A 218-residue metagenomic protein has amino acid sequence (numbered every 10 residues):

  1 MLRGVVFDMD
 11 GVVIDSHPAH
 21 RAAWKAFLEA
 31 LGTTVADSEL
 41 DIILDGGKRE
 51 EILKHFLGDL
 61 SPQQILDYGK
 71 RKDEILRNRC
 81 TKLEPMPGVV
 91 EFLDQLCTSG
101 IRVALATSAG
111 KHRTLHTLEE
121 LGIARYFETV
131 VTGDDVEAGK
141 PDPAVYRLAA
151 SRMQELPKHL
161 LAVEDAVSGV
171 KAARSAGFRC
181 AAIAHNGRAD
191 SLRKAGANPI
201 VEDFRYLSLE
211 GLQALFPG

Functional and structural regions predicted by a protein language model:
M1-R3, D94-C97, G110-G218: Asp-based, Mg2+/Mn2+-dependent phosphohydrolase catalytic module
L2-S99: N-terminal helical cap/lid subdomain that shapes the substrate entry/recognition surface in HAD-like hydrolases
M9, A109-G110: Active-site loop->helix "elbow" adjoining a glycine-rich segment at hydrolase catalytic centers
G11-V12, W24-A26, D67-Y68, R102 (+4 more regions): Short, flexible segments with low predicted structural confidence
V12-V13, C80-T81, R102-V103, D134 (+2 more regions): A generic structural signal for short
V13, I42, P85, V103-T107 (+3 more regions): Conserved SAM-binding loop
A19, L44-K48, R71, E84-G88 (+5 more regions): Short beta->alpha linker loops
D41-I52, V103, L118-E120, D134 (+1 more regions): N-terminal-biased segments
